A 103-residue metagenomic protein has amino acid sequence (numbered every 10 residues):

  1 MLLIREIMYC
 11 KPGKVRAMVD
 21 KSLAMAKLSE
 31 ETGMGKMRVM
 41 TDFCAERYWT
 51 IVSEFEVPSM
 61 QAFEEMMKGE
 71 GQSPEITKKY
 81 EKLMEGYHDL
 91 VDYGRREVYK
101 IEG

Functional and structural regions predicted by a protein language model:
M1-L2, G103: Absolute protein N-terminus
L2, R47-W49: Residue-level preference for beta-strand/loop junctions
L3-M8: Active-site-flanking beta-strand signature of metal-NTP-handling nucleotidyl enzymes and homologous cyclase-like
Y9, E54-E56: Short hydrophobic/aromatic beta-strand micro-patches that form the beta-sheet surface supporting nucleotide- or nucleic
Y9-D20: Short, surface-exposed ligand-recognition loops at beta-strand->loop->(often short) alpha-helix junctions that present
D20-R38, E56-R95: An amphipathic, aromatic/His-enriched active-site/gating alpha helix that lines ligand/cofactor pockets
T41-R47, Y87: A short beta-turn/loop motif at secondary-structure boundaries
G94-E102: Long, low-complexity, Ser/Thr/Gly/Pro-rich intrinsically disordered segments that act as flexible linkers and assembly
